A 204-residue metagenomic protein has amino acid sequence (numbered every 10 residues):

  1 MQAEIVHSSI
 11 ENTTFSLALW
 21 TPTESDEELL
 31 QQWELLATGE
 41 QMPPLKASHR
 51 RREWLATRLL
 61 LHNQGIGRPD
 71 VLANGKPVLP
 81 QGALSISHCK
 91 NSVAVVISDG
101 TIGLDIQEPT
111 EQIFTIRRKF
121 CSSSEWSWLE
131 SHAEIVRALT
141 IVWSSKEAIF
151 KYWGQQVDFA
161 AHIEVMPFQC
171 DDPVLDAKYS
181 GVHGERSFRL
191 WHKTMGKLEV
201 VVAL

Functional and structural regions predicted by a protein language model:
M1-L204: Core catalytic alpha/beta fold that binds nucleotide/phospho-ligands
